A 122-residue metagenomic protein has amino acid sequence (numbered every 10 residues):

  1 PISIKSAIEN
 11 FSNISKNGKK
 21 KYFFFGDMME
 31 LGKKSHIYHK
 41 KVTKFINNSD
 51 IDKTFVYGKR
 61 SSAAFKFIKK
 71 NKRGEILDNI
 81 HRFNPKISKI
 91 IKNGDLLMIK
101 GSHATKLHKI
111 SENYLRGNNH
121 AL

Functional and structural regions predicted by a protein language model:
P1-L122: ATP-dependent carboxylate-amine ligase
